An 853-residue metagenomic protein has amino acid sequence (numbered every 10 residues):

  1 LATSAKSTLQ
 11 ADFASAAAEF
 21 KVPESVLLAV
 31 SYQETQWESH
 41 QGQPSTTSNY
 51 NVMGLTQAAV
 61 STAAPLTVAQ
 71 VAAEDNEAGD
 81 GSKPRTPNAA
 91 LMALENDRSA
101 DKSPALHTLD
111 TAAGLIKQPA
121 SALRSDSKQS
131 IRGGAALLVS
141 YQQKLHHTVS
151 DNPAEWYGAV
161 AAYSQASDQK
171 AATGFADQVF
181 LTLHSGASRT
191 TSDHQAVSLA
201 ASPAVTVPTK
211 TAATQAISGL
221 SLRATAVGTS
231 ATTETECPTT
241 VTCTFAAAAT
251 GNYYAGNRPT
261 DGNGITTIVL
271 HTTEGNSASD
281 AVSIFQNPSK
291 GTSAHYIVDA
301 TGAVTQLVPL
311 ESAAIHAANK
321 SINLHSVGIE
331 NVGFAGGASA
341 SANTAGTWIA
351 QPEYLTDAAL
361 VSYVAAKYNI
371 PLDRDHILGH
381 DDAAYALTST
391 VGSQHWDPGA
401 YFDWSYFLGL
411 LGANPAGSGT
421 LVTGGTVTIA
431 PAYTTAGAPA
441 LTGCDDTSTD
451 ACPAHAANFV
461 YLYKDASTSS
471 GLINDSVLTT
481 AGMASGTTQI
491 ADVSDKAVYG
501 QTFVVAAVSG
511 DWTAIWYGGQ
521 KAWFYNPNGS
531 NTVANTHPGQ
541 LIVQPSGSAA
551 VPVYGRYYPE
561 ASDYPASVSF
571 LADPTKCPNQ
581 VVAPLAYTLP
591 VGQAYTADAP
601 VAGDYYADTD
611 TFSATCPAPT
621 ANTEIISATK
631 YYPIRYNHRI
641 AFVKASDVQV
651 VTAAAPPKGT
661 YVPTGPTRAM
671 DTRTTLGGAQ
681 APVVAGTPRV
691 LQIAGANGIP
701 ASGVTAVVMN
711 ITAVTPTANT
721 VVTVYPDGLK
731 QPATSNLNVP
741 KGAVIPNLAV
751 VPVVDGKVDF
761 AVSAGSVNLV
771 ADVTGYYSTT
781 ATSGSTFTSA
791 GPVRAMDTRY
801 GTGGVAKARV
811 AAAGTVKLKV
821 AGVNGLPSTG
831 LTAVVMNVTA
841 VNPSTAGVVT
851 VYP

Functional and structural regions predicted by a protein language model:
T3-K6, A196-N323, Q520: N-terminal catalytic cores of peptidoglycan-degrading enzymes
S4-S185: Catalytic glycan-binding domains that act on GlcNAc-containing polysaccharides
V22-E38, L55-A58, A162, T267-T273 (+3 more regions): Short, functionally critical alpha-helical segments immediately adjacent to catalytic or ligand/cofactor-binding
V26-A29, V52-G54, T266-T272, A294-V298 (+5 more regions): Structural recognition of the beta-strand scaffold that forms the well-ordered cores of secreted hydrolase catalytic
F175-V241, S341-C452: Basic/polar, cationic surfaces and motifs that engage anionic cell-wall and phosphate/carboxylate ligands
V493-S530, P584-V651: SH3/SH3-like beta-barrel superfamily modules
P527-D573: Intrinsically disordered, low-complexity linker and terminal regions at domain boundaries
A654-P853: Short edge beta-strands and adjacent beta->alpha junctions
